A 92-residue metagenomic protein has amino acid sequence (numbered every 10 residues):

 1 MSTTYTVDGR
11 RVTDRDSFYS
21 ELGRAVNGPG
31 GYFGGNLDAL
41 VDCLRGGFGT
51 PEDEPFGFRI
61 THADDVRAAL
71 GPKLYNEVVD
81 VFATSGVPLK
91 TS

Functional and structural regions predicted by a protein language model:
M1-Y32, A39-C43, F48-S92: N-terminal intrinsically disordered, low-complexity segments enriched in P/E/S/T
